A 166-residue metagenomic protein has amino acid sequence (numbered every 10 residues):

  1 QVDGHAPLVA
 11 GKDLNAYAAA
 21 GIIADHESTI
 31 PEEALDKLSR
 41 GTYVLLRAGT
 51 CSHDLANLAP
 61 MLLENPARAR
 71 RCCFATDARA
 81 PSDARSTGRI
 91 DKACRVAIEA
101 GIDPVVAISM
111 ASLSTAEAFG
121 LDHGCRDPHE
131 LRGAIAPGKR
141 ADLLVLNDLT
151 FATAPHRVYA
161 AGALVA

Functional and structural regions predicted by a protein language model:
Q1-L46, H53-F74, G88-E99, V106 (+1 more regions): Histidine/acidic residue-rich metal-binding segments in metalloenzymes
D77: Active-site glycine-centered loops adjacent to acidic/histidine catalytic or metal-binding residues that shape
R85-G101, V105-A166: Active-site microenvironment of metallo-dependent hydrolases
